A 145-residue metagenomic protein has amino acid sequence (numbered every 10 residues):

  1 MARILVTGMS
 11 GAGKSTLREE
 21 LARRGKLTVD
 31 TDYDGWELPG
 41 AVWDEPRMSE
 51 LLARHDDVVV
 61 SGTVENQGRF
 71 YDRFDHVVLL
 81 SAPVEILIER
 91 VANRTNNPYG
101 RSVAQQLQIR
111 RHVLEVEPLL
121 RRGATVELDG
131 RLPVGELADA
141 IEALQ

Functional and structural regions predicted by a protein language model:
G8, G13: Conserved glycine(s) of the Walker
R18-D57: Conserved substrate/cofactor phosphate-moiety recognition/catalytic segment in nucleotide-dependent phosphotransferases
G25, H55-D56, F74-D75, G123-A124: Short, well-ordered alpha-helix to beta-strand connector turns
L38-W43, V58-T63, L107-R111: Short gly/ser/thr-rich secondary-structure transition/capping motifs
D44, H112, P133-L137: Hydrophobic alpha-helical packing elements
H76-L119, G123-V126, E142-Q145: A glycine- and Lys/Arg-enriched "phosphate-lid" helix/loop adjacent to the NTP-binding pocket of small-molecule kinases
R122-L137: Phosphate-binding beta-loop-alpha motif at adenosine-nucleotide cofactor sites
